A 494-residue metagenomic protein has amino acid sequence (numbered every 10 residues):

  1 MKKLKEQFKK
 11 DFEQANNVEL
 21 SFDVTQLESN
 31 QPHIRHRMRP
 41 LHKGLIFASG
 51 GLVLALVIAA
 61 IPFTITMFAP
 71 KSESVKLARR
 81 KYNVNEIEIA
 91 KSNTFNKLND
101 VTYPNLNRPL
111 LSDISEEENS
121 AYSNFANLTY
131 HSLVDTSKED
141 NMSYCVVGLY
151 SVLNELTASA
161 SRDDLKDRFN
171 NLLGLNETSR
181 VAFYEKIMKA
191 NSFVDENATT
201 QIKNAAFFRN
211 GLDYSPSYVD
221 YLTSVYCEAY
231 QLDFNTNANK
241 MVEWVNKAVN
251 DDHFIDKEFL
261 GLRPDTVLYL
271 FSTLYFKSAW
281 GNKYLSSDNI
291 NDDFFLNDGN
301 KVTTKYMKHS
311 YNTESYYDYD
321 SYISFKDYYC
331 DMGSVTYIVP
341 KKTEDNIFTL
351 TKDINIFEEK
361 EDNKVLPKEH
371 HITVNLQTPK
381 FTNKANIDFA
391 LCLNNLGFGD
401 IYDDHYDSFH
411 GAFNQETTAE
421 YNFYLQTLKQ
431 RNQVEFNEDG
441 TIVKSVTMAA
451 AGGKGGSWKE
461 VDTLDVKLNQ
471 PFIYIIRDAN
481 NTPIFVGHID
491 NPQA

Functional and structural regions predicted by a protein language model:
M1-R39: Disordered, charged N-terminal biogenesis/targeting segments of membrane/secreted proteins
D23-P32, F47-S72, T447-A449: Single-pass transmembrane signal-anchor helices and their membrane-water interface zones
R37-F47: N-terminal export and membrane-targeting signals
M67, D100-L175, L274-Y275, A279 (+4 more regions): His/Glu-rich zincin catalytic helix
A69-S115: N-terminal, intrinsically disordered, polar/charged segments of Gram-positive cell-envelope systems that serve as
A78, Y82-S92, E139-L149, L156 (+4 more regions): Non-catalytic, conformational "gating/processing" segments within enzyme and secreted inhibitor domains
L270, I323-I338, G452, W458-A494: Extended hydrophobic
D353-H371, S457-D462: Short, cationic low-complexity segments
